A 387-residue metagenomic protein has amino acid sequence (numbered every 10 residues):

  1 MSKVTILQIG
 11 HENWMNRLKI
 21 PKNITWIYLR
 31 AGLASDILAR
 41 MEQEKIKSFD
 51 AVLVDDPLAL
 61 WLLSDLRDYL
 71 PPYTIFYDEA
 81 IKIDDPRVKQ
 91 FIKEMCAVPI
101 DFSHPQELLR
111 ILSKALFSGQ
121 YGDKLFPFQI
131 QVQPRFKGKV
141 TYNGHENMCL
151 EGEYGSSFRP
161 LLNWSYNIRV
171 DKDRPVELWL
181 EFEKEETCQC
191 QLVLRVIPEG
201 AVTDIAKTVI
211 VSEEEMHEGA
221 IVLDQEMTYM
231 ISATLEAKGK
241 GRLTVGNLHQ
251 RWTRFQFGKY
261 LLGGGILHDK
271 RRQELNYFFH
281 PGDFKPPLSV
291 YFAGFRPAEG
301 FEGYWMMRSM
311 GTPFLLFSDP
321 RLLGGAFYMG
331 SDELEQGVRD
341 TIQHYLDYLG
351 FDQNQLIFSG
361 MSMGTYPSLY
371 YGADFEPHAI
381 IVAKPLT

Functional and structural regions predicted by a protein language model:
G10-D50, D55-L63, R271-H280: A short, well-structured beta->alpha microelement
F126-G263: Beta-strand-enriched, solvent-exposed domains that form extended recognition/catalytic surfaces
P286-G294: Short beta-strand element of the alpha/beta-hydrolase
G311-L322: Conserved alpha/beta-hydrolase
G330-F351: Alpha/beta-hydrolase active-site loop
G350-S362: Alpha/beta-hydrolase fold nucleophile elbow
G360-G372: Glycine-rich nucleophile elbow surrounding the catalytic serine of serine-hydrolase chemistry
V382-T387: Active-site nucleophile loop of the alpha/beta-hydrolase fold
